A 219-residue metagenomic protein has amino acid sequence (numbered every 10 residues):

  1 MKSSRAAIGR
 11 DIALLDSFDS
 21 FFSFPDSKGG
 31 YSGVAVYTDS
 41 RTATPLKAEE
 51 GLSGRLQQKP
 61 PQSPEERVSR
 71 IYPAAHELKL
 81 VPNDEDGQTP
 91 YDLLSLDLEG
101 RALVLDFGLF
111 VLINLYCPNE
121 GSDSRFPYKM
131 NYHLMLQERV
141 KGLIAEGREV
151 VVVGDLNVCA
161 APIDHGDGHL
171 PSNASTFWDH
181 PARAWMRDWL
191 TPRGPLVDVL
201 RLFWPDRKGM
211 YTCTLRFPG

Functional and structural regions predicted by a protein language model:
M1-K2, G154: Short His-Asn-centered micro-motif
S3-E120: Structured beta-strand-rich core segments of catalytic domains in phosphoester-bond hydrolases
I8, S122, I163-H165: Short, function-defining helix-loop hinge/capping sites that tune catalysis or transport
D16-D19, L134-G219: Metal-dependent phosphoesterases centered on the DNase I-like endonuclease/exonuclease/phosphatase
K28, P127, F177-H180: Residue-level detector of secondary-structure boundary/capping sites
T38, G54, E65, K129 (+3 more regions): General N-terminal targeting signals
A43, P60, P64, S122-P127 (+2 more regions): Generic alpha-helix signal with a bias toward terminal, lower-confidence helices and secondary-structure junctions
E85-L93, C117-H133, Q137-V140, P171-A174: Surface-exposed cleft-lining segments at the edges of enzyme active sites
